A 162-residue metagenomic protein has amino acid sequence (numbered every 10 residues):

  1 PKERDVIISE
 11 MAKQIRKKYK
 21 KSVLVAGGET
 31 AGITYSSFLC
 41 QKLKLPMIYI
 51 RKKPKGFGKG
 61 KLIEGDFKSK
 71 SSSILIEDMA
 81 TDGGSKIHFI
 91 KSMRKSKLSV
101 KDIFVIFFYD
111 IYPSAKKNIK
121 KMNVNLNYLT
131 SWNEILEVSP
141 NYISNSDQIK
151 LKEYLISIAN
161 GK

Functional and structural regions predicted by a protein language model:
P1-K18: Active-site-facing substrate-recognition patch
K13, S37, Q41, K91 (+1 more regions): Short, well-ordered alpha-helices that flank and scaffold nucleotide-derived cofactor binding pockets
K18-V23, K68-S71: Short helix-loop-beta connector
K20-E29, F104-V105: Short glycine-rich phosphate-binding loop at a beta-alpha junction
V25-A26, I48, K101, N127: Structural detector of well-ordered beta-strand residues that form the stable sheet scaffold of enzyme domains
Y35-I74, D82-H88: Short, glycine/charge-rich flexible loops or terminal/linker lids adjacent to PRPP-binding catalytic cores
K91-K162: PRPP-dependent phosphoribosyltransferase catalytic core
